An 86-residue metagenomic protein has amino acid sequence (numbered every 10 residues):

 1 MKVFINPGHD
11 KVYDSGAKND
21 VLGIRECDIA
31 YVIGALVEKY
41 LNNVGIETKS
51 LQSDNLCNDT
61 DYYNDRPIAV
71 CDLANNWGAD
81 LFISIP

Functional and structural regions predicted by a protein language model:
K2-P86: Catalytic-core regions of hydrolytic enzymes
